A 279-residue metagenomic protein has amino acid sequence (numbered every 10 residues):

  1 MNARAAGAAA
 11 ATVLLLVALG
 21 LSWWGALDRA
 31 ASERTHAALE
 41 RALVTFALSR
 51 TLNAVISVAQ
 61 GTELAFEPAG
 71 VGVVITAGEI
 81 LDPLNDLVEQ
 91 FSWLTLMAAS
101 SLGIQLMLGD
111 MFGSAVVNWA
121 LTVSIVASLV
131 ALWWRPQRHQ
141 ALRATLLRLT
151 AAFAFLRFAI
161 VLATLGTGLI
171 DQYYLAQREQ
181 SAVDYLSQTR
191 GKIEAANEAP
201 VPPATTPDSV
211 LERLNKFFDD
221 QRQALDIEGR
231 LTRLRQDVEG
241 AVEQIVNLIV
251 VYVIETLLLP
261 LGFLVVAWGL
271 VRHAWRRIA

Functional and structural regions predicted by a protein language model:
M1-W119, A131-A141, V161-A279: Gly/Ser-rich, low-complexity
A120-V126: Internal, conserved structured core segments that host functional sites
T145-L165: Internal/C-terminal transmembrane anchor helices
